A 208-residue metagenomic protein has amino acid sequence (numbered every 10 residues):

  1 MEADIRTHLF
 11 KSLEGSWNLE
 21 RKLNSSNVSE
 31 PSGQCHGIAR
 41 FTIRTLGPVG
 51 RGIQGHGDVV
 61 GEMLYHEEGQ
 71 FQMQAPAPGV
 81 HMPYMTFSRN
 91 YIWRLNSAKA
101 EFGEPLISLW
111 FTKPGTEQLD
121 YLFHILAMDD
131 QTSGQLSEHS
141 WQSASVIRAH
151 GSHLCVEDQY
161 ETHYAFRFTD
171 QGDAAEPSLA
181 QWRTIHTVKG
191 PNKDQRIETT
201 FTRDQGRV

Functional and structural regions predicted by a protein language model:
E2-V208: Soluble ligand-binding/transfer domains with enclosed cavities or grooves
